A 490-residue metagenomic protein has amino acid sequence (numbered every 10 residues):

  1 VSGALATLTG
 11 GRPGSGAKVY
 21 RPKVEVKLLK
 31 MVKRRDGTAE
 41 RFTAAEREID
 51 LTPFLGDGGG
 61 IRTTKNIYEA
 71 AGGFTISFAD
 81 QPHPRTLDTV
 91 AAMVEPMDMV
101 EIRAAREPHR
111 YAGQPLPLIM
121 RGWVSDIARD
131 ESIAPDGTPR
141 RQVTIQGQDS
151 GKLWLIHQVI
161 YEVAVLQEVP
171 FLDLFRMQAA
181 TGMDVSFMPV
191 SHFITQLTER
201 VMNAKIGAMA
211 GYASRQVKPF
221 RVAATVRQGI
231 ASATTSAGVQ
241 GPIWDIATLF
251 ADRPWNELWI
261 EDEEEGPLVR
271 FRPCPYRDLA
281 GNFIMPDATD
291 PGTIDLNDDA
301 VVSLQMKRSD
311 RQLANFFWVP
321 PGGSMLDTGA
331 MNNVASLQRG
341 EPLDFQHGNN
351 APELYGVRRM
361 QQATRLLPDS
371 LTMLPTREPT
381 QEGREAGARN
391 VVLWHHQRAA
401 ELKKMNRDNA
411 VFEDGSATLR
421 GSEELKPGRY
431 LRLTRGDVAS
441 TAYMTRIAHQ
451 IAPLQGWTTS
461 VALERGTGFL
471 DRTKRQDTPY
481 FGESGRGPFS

Functional and structural regions predicted by a protein language model:
V1-A164, R253, T293-S303: Assembly/oligomerization scaffold segments
T38, A92, P189, F193 (+2 more regions): Short amphipathic alpha-helical segments
I61-M93, E257, I294-S490: An acidic/polar, Gly/Ser/Thr-rich interaction patch typically located in mid-to-C-terminal regions of proteins
P82, R106-P108, D130, D149-L153 (+5 more regions): Short loop/turn segments at secondary-structure transitions that flank enzyme active sites
P96, L118, A179-D184, L197 (+2 more regions): Repetitive beta-strand solenoid architecture
P117, V239-I243, A251, D262 (+4 more regions): Active-site-proximal structural scaffolding
I119, T138-Q142, G266-L268, A314 (+2 more regions): Short edge beta-strand segments in beta-sheet-rich domains
T138-M306: Charged- and aromatic-enriched interaction segments used to assemble and dock large macromolecular complexes
